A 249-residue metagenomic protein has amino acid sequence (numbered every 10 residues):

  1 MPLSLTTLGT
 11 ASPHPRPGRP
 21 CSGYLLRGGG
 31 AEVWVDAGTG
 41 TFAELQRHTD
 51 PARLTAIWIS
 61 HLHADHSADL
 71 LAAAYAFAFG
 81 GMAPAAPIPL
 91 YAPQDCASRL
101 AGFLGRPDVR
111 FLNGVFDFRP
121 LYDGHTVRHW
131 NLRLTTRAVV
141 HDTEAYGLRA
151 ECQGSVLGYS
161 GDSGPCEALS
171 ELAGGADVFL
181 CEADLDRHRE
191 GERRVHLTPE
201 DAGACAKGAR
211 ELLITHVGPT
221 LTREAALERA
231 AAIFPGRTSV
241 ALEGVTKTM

Functional and structural regions predicted by a protein language model:
M1-A52, A145-G161, V178: Conserved beta-strand hairpin/beta-sheet module of binuclear metal-dependent hydrolase folds, prominently
T6, Y91, D117-Y122, T135-R137 (+1 more regions): General small-molecule cofactor/ligand-binding pocket signal
A31, P84-I88, G208-E211, G236: A short helix->loop->beta-strand "cap" motif at the edges of active sites that frequently abuts
W34-G38, T55-H61, D65, P93 (+4 more regions): Active-site neighborhood of phospho(di)ester-bond hydrolases with catalytic His/Asp-centered motifs
G40-P89, G175-D177: Active-site metal-binding motif and surrounding structural segment of the metallo-beta-lactamase
A83-P87, C96-F118: Active-site neighborhood of divalent metal-dependent phosphoester bond hydrolases
V109, P120-G175: Catalytic core of the metallo-beta-lactamase
P165-K247: Cap/insert and terminal regions of metallo-dependent hydrolase folds
